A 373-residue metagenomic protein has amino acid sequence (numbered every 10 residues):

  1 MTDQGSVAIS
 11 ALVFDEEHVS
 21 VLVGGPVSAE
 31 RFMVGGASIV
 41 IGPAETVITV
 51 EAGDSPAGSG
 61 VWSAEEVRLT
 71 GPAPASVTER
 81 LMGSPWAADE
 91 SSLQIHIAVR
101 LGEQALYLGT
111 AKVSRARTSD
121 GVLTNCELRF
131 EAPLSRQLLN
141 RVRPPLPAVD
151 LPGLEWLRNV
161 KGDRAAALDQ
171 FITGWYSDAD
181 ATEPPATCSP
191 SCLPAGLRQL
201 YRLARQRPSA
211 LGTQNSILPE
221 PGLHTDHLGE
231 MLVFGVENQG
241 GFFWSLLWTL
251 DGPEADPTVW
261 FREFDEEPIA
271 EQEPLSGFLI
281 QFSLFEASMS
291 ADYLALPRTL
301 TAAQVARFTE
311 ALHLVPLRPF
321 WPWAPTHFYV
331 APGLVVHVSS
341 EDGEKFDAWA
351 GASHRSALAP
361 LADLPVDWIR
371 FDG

Functional and structural regions predicted by a protein language model:
T2-P268, S283-P297, A303-W321, G373: A surface-exposed partner-binding patch
F261-F264, F278, A359-A362: Carbohydrate-interacting/catalytic domains
E273-Q281: Flexible glycine-rich active-site/ligand-binding loops centered on an Asp-His dyad
P319-Y329: Charged, low-complexity intrinsically disordered terminal segments
V330-G373: Extended, charged low-complexity segments that frequently continue into or abut oligomerization scaffolds
